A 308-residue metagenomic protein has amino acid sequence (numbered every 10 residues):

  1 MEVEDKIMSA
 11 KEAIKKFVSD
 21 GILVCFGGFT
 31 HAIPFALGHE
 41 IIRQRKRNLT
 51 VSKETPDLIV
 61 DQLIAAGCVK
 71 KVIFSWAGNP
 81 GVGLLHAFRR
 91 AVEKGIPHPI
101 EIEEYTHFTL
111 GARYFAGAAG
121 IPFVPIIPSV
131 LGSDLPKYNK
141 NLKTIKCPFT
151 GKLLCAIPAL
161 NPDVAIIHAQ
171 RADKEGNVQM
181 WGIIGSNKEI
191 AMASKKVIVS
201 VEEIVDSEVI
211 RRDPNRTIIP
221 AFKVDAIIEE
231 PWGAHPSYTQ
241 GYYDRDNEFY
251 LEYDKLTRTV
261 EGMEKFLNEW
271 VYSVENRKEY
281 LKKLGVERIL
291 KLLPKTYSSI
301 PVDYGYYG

Functional and structural regions predicted by a protein language model:
M1-G308: Conserved alpha/beta enzyme-core scaffold
